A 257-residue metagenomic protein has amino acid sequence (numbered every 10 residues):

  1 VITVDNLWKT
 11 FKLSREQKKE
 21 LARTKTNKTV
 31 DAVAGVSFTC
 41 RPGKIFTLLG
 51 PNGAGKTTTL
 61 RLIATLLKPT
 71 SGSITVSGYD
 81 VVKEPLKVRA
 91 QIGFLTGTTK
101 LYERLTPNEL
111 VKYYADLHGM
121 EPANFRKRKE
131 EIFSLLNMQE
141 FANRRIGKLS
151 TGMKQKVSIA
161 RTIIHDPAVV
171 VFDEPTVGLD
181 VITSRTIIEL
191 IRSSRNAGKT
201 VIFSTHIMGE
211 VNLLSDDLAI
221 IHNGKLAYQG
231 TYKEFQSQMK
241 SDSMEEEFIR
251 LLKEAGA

Functional and structural regions predicted by a protein language model:
G72-D80, V88: Conserved ABC transporter NBD signature motif
K112, D116, A123-F141: Conserved ABC ATPase "signature" region
R145-L149: Conserved ABC ATPase signature
V170-E174: Catalytic Walker B motif of ABC-type/P-loop ATPase nucleotide-binding domains
R185-A197: Helical segment within the ABC ATPase nucleotide-binding domain
Q229-G230: ABC ATPase "signature
